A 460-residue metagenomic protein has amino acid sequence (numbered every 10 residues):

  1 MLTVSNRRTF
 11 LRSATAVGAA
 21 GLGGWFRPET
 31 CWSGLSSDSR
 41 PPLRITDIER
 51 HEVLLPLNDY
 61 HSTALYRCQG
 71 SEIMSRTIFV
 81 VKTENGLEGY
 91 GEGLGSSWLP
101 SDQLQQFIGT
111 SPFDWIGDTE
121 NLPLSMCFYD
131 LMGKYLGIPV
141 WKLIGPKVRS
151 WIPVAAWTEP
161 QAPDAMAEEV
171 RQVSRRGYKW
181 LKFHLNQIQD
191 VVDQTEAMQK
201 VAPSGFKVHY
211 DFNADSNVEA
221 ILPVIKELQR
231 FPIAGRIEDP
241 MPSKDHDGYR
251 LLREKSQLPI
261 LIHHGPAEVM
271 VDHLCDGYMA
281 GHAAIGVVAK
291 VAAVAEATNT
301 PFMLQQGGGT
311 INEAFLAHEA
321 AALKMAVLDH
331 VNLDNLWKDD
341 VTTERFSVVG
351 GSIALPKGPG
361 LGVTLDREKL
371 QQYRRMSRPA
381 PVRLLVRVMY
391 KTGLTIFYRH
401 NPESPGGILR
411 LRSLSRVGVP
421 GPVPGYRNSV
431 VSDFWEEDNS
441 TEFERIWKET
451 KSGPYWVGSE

Functional and structural regions predicted by a protein language model:
L2-T3, T9-S33: N-terminal export signals
W25-S62: C-terminal segment of N-terminal export signals and the immediately downstream linker at the start of the mature
R40-P42, D47-E52, V81-P139: Metal- or metallocofactor-binding catalytic centers and their adjacent structured scaffolds across diverse enzyme
R67-E72, I116, L336: Short Gly/Pro-enriched turn/cap motifs at secondary-structure boundaries
G86, G137, I237, L316 (+1 more regions): Conserved, mostly hydrophobic/aromatic
Q105-Q106, T110-F113, I233, K244-L365 (+4 more regions): Shared catalytic-loop signature of beta/alpha-barrel
G145, R149-L252, S256: Metal-dependent enolase-superfamily TIM-barrel catalytic cores that perform enediolate-based chemistry
T343-E460: C-terminal extensions of enzymes
